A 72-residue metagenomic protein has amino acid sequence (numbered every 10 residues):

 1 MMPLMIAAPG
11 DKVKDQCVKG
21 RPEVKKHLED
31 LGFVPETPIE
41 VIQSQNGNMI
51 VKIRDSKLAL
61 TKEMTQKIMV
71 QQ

Functional and structural regions predicted by a protein language model:
M1-Q72: Compact, glycine-rich, soluble single-domain proteins
